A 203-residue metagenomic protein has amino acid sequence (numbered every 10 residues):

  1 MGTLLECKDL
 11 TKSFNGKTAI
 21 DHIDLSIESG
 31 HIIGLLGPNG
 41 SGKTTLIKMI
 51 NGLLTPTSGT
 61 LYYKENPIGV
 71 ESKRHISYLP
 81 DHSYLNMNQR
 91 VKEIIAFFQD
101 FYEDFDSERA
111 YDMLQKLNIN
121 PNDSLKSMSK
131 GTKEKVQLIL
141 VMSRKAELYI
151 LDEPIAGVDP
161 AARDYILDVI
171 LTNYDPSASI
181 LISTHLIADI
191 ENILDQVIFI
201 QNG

Functional and structural regions predicted by a protein language model:
P38-G42: Walker A (P-loop) phosphate-binding loop of ABC-type ATPase nucleotide-binding domains
N51: Helix-to-loop junction immediately C-terminal to a conserved catalytic motif
G59-S72: Conserved ABC transporter NBD signature motif
D81-V136: ABC-family P-loop ATPase nucleotide-binding domains
Y149-E153, V158: Catalytic Walker B motif of ABC-type/P-loop ATPase nucleotide-binding domains
